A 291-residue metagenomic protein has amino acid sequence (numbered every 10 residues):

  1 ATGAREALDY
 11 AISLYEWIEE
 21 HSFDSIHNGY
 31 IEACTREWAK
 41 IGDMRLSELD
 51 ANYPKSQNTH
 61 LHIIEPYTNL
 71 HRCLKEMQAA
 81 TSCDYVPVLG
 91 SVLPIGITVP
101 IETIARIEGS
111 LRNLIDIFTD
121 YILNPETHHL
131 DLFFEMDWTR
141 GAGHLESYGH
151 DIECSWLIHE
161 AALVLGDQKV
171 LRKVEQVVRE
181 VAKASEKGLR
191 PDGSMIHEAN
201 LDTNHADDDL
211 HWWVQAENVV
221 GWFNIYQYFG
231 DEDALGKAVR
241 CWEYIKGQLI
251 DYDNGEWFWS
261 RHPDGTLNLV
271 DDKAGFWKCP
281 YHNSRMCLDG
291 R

Functional and structural regions predicted by a protein language model:
A1-R291: Glycan-recognition and catalytic cores of secretory/periplasmic carbohydrate-active enzymes
